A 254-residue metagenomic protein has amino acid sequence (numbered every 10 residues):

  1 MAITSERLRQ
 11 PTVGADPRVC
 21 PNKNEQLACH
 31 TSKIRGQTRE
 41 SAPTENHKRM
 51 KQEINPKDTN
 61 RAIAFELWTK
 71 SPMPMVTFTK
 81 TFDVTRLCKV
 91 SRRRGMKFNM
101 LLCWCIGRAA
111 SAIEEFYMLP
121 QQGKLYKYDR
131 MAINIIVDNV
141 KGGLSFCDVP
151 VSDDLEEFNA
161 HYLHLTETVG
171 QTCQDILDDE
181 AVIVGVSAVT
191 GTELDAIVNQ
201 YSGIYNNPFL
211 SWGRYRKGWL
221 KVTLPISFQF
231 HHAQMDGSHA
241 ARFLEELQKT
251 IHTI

Functional and structural regions predicted by a protein language model:
A2-S5: N-terminal, intrinsically disordered charge-dense segments
R7, V19-P21, A28-C29, R35 (+1 more regions): Short, low-complexity intrinsically disordered segments enriched in A/P/G/S/L with frequent Arg, especially at protein
I54-K57, T69-L101, Y117-M131, V184 (+3 more regions): Gly/Ser/Thr-rich phosphate-binding loops and adjoining beta-strand/alpha-helix segments that form adenosine-phosphate
M75-T79, T85-R94, G142-E156, M235: Acyl-group handling in specialized metabolite and lipid biosynthesis
K89-A112, L224-F243: Acyl activation and transfer enzymes in specialized metabolism, enriched for ANL adenylate-forming modules
F116-D148, E180: Small-residue-rich loop/turn and linker elements
N139-L194: Helical lid/core segments from catalytic subdomains that handle acyl or acyl-like groups
D178-E193, P208-E245: Histidine-centered acyl-transfer/condensation active-site motif and its immediate structural neighborhood
